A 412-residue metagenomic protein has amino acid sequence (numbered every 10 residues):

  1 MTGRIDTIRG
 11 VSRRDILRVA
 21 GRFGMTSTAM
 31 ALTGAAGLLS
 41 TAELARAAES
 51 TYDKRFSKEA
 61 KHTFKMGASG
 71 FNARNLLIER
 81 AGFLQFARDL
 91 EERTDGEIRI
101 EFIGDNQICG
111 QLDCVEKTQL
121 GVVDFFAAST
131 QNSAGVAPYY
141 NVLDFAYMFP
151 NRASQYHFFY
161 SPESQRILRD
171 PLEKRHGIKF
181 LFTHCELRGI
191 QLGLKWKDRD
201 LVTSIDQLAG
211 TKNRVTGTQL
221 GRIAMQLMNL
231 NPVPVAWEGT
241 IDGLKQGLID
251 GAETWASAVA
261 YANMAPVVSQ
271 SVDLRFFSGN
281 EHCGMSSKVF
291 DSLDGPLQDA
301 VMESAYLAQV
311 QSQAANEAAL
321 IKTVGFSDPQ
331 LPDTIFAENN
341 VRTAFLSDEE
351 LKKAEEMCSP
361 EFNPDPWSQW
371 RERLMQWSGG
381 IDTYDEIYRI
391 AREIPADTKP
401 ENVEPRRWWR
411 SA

Functional and structural regions predicted by a protein language model:
T2-Q155, F180-A412: N-terminal secretory/targeting leader peptides
R152-R175, L201, D206-Q207: Short, solvent-exposed loop/beta-turn-alpha elements that line the ligand-binding surface or hinge of extracytoplasmic
